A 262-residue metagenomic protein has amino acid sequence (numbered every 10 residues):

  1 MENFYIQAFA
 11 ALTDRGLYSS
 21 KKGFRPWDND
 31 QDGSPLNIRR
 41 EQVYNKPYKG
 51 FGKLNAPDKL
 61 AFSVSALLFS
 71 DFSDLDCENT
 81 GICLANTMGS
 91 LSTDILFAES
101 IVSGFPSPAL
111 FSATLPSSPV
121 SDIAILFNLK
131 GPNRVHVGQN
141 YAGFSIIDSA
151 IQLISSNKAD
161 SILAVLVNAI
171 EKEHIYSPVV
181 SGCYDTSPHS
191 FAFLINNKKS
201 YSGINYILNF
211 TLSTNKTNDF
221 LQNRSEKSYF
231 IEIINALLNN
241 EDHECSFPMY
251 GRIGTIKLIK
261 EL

Functional and structural regions predicted by a protein language model:
M1-L110, T114-F144, Q152-A159, V165-L262: Conserved "HGTGT" condensation-loop signature of ketosynthase/thiolase-family condensing enzymes that catalyze
I147: Short-chain dehydrogenase/reductase
